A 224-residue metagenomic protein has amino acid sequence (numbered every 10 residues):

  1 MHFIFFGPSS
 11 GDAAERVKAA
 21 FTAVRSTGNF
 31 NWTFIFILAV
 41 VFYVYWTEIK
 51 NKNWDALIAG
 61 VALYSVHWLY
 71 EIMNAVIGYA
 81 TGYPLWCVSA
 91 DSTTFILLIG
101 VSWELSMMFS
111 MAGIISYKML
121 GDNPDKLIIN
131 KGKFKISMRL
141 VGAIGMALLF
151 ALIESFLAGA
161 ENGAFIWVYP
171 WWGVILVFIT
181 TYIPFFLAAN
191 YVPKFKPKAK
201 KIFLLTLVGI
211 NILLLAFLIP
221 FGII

Functional and structural regions predicted by a protein language model:
M1-I224: Aromatic-rich, lipid-facing transmembrane alpha helices and their immediate juxtamembrane interface loops in integral
